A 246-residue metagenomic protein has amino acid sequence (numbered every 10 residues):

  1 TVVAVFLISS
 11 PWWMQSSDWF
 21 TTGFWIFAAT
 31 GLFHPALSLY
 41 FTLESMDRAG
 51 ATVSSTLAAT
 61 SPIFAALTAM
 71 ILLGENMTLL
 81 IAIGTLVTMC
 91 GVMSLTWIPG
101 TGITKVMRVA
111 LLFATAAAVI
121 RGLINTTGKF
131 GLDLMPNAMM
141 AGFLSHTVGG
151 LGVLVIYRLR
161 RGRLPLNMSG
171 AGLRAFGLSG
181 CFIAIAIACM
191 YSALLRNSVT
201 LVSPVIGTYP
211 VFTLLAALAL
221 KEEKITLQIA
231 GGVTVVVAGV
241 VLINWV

Functional and structural regions predicted by a protein language model:
T1-A29, L39-A49, W97-T115, L134 (+4 more regions): Membrane-interface interhelical linkers
T1-V5, L57-I71, L86, V148-G152 (+3 more regions): Alpha-helical transmembrane segments of compact multi-pass small-molecule transporters, enriched in specific families
D18-H34, G74-C90, P136-L151, S192-Y209: Structural signature of hydrophobic alpha-helical transmembrane segments
G31-A36, Y40, P62-L67, A118 (+8 more regions): Hydrophobic/small/kink-forming positions within alpha-helical transmembrane segments of polytopic membrane proteins
T42-L43, S54, A65, A69 (+4 more regions): Interfacial helix-capping/hinge residues at the ends of transmembrane alpha-helices
S45, I71-M77, G131, A141 (+3 more regions): Hydrophobic/aromatic residues within transmembrane alpha-helices of multi-pass small-molecule transporters
T60-V119, L218, K224-V246: Juxtamembrane helix-loop boundary signature in multi-pass membrane transporters
V109-D133, N137-M140: Selected transmembrane alpha-helices and immediately adjacent juxtamembrane segments of polytopic inner-membrane
